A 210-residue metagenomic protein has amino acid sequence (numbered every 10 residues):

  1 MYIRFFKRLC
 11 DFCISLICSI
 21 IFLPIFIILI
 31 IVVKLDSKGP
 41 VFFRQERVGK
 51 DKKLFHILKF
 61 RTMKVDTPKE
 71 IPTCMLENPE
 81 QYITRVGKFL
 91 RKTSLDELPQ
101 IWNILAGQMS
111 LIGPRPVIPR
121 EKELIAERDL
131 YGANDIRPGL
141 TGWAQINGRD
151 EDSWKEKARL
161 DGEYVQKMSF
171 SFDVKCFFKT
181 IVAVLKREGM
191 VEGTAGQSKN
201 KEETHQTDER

Functional and structural regions predicted by a protein language model:
M1-D66, F170, K175-R210: A hydrophobic, helix-centered structural microdomain
I3, T67-R85, F89, R115-I125 (+2 more regions): Cytosolic-biased juxtamembrane loops and peripheral soluble domains of multi-pass membrane proteins
L23, L98, G113-R115: Hydrophobic alpha-helix-in-membranes signature
P40, W102-R210: Hydrophobic structural segments characteristic of membrane proteins
F43-Y82, L140-L160: Short, glycine-rich, amphipathic interfacial segments at transmembrane boundaries or analogous
Q81, T93-D96, S169: Residue-level signal for the nucleotide or nucleotide-sugar donor/cofactor binding architecture
V86-T93, G162-Q166: Short, well-ordered beta-strand elements within core beta-sheets of diverse protein domains
K88-S110: Short, conserved beta-strand/loop elements in beta-sheet-dominated catalytic cores that frequently flank divalent-metal
